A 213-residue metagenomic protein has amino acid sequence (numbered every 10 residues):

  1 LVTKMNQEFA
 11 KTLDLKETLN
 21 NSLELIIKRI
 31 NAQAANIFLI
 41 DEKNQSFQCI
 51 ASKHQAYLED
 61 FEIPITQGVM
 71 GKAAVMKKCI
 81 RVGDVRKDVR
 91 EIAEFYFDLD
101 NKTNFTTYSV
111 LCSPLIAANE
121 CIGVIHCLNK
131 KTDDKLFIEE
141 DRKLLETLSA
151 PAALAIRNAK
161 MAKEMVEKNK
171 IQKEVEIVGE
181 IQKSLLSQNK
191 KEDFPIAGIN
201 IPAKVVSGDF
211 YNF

Functional and structural regions predicted by a protein language model:
L1, A117, K135-R157: Amphipathic alpha-helical "output/dimerization" segments
V2-E17, L25, H54, M165 (+1 more regions): Short regulatory/linker helices and ligand/cofactor-binding micro-motifs at input modules
K11-I50, Y57-E59, Q67, N189-K191 (+1 more regions): Helix-loop-beta substructure at the N-terminus of cytosolic sensory domains that couple signal/ligand detection
S46, G83-S109, K130-K131: Signal-transducing coupling segments at domain and membrane junctions
Y57-E59, I122, L128-L148: Regulatory loop-to-helix N-cap segments in sensory/regulatory domains that couple ligand/signal detection
Y57-R86: Acidic/proline- and glycine-rich, intrinsically disordered low-complexity segments that serve as regulatory linkers
Y108-A117, G123: A short, aliphatic-rich beta-strand micro-motif
V166-F213: … and, occasionally, acidic/histidine-rich disordered N-termini of signaling adaptors
